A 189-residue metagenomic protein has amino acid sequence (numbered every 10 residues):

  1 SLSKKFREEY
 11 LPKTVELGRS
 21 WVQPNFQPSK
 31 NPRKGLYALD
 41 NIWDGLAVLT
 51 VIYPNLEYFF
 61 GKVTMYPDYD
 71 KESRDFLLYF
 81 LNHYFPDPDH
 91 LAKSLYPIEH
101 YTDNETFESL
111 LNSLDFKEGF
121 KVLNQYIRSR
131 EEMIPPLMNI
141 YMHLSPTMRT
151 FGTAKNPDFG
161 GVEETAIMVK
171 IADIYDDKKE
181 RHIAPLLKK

Functional and structural regions predicted by a protein language model:
S1-M148: Acyl-donor binding region in acyl/amide transferases
S1-S20, S145, R149, N156-F159 (+1 more regions): Non-catalytic substrate-recognition and accessory regions of acyl/acetyltransferase enzymes
A38, G45-A47, A92, A154 (+3 more regions): A sequence-composition feature that detects small, non-aromatic residues
